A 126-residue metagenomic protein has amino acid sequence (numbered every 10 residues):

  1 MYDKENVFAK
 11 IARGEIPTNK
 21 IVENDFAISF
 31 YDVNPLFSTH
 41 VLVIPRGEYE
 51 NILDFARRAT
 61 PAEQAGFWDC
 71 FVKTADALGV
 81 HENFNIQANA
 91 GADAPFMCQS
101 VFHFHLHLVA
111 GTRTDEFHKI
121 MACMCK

Functional and structural regions predicted by a protein language model:
M1-K126: HIT superfamily nucleotide-processing domains
